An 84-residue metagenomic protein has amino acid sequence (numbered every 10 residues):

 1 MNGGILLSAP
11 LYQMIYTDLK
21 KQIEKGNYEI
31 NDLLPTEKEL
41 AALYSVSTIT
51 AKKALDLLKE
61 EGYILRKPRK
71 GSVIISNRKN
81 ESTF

Functional and structural regions predicted by a protein language model:
M1-I49, Y63-L65, R78-T83: Extreme N-terminal segment that seeds HTH/winged-HTH DNA-binding domains in transcriptional regulators
A54-D56: Short, hydrophobic-biased segments on the C-terminal half of alpha helices that form "recognition helices"
G71-V73, S82: Acidic, glycine-anchored pre-beta loop/turn
